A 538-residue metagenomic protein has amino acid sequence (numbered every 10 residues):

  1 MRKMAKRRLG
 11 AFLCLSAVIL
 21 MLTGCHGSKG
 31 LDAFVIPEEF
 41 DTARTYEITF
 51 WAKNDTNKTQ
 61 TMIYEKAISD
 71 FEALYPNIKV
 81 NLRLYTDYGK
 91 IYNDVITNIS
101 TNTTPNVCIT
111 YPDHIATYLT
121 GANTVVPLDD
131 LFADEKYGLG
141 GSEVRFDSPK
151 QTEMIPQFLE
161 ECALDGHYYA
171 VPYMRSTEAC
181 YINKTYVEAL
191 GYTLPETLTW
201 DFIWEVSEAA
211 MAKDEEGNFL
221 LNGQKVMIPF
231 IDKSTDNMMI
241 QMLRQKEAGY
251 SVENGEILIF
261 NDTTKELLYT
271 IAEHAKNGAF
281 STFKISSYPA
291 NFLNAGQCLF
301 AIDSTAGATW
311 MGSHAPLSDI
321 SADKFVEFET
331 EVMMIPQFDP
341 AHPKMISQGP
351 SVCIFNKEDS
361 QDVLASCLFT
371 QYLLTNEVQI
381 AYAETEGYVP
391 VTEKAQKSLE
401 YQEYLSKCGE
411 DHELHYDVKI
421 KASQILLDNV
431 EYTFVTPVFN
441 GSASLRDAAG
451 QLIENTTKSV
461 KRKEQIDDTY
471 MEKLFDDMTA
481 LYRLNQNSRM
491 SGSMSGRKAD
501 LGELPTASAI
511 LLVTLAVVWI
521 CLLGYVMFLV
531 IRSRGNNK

Functional and structural regions predicted by a protein language model:
T45-F50, N54-A116, N291: Early extracytoplasmic/lumenal segment of secretory-pathway proteins
K79, Y269, E273-F280, P316-A395: Extracytoplasmic/periplasmic substrate-recognition and gating elements
P112-T177, F219-L220, S321-P336: Hinge/lid segment of periplasmic solute-binding proteins
D129-T152, L221, I228-P229, A248-E266 (+3 more regions): Short, solvent-exposed loop/beta-turn-alpha elements that line the ligand-binding surface or hinge of extracytoplasmic
E160-Y173, E178, F202-I257: Extracytoplasmic/periplasmic solute-binding protein
V206-E208, V252-S286, T330-E331, I335: Glycine-centered hinge/linker elements that transmit conformational signals in sensory and ligand-binding systems
T330-Q337, A383-N455: Long, aromatic- and glycine/proline-rich binding clefts that accommodate carbohydrate-like moieties
V418-K538: Conserved C-terminal helix/tail region of periplasmic/extracytoplasmic solute-binding proteins
